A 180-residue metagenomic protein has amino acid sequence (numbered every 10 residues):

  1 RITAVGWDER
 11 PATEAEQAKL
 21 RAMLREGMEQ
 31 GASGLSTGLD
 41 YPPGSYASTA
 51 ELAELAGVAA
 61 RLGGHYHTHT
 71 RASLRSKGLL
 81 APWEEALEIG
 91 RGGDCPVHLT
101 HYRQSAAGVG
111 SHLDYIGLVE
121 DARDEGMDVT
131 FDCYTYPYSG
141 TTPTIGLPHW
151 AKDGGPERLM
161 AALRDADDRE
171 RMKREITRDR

Functional and structural regions predicted by a protein language model:
R1-G92: Hydrophobic, small-residue-rich alpha-helical packing segments that form membrane-like cores
R1-I2, G6-T13, M23, G90-G93 (+1 more regions): Polyanionic/metal-chelating signatures
L35-T37, Y66-T68, V97-T100, V129-F131: Hydrophobic faces of well-ordered beta-strands that scaffold small-molecule active sites in alpha/beta enzyme cores
